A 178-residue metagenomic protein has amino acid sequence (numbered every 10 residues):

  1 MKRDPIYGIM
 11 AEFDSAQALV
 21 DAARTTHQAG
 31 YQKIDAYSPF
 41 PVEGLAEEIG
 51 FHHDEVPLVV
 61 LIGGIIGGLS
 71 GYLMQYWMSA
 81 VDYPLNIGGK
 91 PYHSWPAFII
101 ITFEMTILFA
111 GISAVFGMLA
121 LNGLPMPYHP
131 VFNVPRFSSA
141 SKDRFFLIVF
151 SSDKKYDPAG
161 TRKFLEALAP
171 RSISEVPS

Functional and structural regions predicted by a protein language model:
K2-A36, E43, P84-I100, I107-S178: Cytosol/matrix-facing juxtamembrane amphipathic, basic-hydrophobic segments adjacent to a transmembrane helix
P5, P41, E47, V60-G64 (+1 more regions): Generic detector of intrinsically disordered, low-complexity, polar/charged segments
D35-P57: Cytosolic juxtamembrane regions of integral membrane proteins
F51-Q75: Short, structured active-site "lid" loops
V59-I62, T102, T106: Alpha-helical transmembrane segments
I65-G68, Y72, M105-V115: Hydrophobic alpha-helical transmembrane segments of multipass integral membrane proteins
Q75-P84: Membrane-helix interface motif
